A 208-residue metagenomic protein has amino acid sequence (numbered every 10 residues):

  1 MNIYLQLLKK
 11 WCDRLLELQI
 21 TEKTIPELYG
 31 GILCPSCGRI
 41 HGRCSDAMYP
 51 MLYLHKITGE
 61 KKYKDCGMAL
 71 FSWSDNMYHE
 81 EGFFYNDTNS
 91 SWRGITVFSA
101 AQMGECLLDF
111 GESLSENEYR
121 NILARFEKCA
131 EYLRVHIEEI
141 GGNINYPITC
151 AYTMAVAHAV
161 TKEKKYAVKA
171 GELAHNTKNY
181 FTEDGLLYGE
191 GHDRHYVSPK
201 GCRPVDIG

Functional and structural regions predicted by a protein language model:
M1-D46, K61-S72, M77-H79: Low-complexity, Ser/Thr/Pro/Gly-enriched N-terminal "stalk/linker" regions
C37-K56, Y63, F71-G208: Aromatic-lined, polymer-binding surfaces characteristic of secreted/periplasmic polysaccharide-degrading enzymes
